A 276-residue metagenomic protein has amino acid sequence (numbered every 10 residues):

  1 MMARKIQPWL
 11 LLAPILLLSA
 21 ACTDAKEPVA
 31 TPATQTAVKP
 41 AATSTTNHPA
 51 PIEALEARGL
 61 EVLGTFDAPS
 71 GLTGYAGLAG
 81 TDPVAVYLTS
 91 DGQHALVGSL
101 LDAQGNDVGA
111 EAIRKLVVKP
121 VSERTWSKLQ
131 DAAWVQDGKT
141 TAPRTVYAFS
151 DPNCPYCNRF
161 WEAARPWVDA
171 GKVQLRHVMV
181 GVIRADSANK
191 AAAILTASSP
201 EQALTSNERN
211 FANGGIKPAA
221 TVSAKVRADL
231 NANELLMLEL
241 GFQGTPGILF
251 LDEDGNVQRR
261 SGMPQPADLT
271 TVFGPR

Functional and structural regions predicted by a protein language model:
M2-P8, L18-S187, S206, T221-G244 (+1 more regions): Extracytoplasmic thiol/disulfide redox context detector
L11: Alpha/beta-hydrolase fold active-site neighborhood
P14-L16: Feature marks proteins synthesized as precursors that undergo proteolytic processing into two chains
V86-S90, P246-R259: A short, hydrophobic beta-strand/beta-hairpin element that forms part of a small beta-sheet core
D186-A228: Conserved segment of the thioredoxin-like fold in thiol-based oxidoreductases
L195-E201, R259-T271: Short, structured secondary-structure boundary patches
